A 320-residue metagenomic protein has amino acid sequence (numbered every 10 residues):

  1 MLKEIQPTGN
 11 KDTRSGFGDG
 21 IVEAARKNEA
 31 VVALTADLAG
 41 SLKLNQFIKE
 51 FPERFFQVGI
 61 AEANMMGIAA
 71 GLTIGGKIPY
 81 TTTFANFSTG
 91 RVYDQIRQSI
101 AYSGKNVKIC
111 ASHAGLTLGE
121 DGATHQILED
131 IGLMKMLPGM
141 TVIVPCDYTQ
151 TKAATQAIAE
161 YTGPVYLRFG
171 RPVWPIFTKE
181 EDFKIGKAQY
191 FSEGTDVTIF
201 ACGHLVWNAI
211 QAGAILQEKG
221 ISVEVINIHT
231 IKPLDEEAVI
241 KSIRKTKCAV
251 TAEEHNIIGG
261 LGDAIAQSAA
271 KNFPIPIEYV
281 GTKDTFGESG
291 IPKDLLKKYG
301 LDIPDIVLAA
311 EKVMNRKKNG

Functional and structural regions predicted by a protein language model:
M1-R168, V173: Thiamine diphosphate
L2, R14-G16, K27-A30, L38-K49 (+2 more regions): Thiamine diphosphate
